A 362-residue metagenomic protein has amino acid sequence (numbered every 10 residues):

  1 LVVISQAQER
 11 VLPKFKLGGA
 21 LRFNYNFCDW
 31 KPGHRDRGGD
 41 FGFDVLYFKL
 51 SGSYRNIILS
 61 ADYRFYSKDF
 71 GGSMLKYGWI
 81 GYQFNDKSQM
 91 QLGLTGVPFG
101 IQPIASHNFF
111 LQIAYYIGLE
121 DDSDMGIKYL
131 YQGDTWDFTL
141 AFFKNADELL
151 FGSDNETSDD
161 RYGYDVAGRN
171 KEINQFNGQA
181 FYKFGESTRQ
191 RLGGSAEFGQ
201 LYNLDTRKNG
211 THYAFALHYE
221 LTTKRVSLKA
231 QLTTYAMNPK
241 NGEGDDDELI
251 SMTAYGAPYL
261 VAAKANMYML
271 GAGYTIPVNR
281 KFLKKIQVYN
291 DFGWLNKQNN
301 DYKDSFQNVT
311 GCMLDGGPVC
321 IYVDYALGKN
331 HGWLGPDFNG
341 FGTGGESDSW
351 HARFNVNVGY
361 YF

Functional and structural regions predicted by a protein language model:
E9-C28, R37-L149, F181-G185, A326: Outer membrane beta-barrel
V11-P13, R55-N56, D86, D134-T135 (+6 more regions): Short coil turns and loop connectors of transmembrane beta-barrels in diderm outer membranes and organellar homologs
P13, R37-L46, G72-K76, D121-M125 (+7 more regions): Residues that define the transmembrane beta-barrel architecture of outer-membrane proteins
F15-L21, L59-A61, M90-L92, F138-L140 (+8 more regions): Transmembrane beta-strands of outer-membrane beta-barrel proteins
A20-N26, R64-Y66, T95-V97, F143-N145 (+5 more regions): Outer-membrane beta-barrel pore domains and translocons
D29-D36, F70-K76, P103-F109, L150-T157 (+4 more regions): Outer-membrane beta-barrel translocator domains and adjoining extracellular loop/strand segments of Gram-negative
Y182-Q298, Y360: Detector for outer-membrane/organellar transmembrane beta-barrel domains, recognizing the amphipathic beta-strand
L270-A272, D348-F362: Outer-membrane beta-barrel "beta-signal"
